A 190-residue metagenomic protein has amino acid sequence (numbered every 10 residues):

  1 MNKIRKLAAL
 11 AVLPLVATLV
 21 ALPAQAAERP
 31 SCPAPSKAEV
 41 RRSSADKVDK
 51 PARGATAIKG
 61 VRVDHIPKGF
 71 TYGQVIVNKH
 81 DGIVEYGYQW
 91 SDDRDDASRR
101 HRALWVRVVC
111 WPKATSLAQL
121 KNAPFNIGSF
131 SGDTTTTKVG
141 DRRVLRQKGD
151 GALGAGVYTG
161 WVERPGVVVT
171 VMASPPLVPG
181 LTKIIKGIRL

Functional and structural regions predicted by a protein language model:
M1-E28: Secretory targeting and sorting signals
R29-G156: Short, solvent-exposed recognition patches
G160-V162: Feature captures outer-membrane beta-barrel proteins of Gram-negative bacteria and organelles
P165-L190: Surface-exposed amphipathic alpha-helical segments
